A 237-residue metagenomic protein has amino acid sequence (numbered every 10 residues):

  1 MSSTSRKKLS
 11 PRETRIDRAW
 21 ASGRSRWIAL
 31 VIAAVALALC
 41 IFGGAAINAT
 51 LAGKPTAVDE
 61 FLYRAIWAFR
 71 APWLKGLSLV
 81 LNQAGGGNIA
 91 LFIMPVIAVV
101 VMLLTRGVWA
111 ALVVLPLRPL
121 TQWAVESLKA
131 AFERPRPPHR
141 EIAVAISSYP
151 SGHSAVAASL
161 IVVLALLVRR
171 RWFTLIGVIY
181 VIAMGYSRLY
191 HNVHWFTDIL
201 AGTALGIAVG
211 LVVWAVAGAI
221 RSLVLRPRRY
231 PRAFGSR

Functional and structural regions predicted by a protein language model:
M1-I89, K129-E141: N-terminal transmembrane-helix/juxtamembrane module of multi-pass inner/ER membrane proteins
T14-R15, V96-I97, P138-R237: Membrane-embedded catalytic cores of phosphoryl/pyrophosphoryl-handling enzymes
I28-A34, I93-T121: Interfacial segments of alpha-helical transmembrane regions
A29-V31, L91-F92, A111-P116, T174-I179 (+2 more regions): Hydrophobic alpha-helical transmembrane segments
A36-C40, T121, V125, M184 (+1 more regions): Alpha-helical transmembrane segments of multipass membrane proteins
L51-A52, G86, T105, F132-E133 (+3 more regions): Short helix-capping/hinge motifs at transmembrane helix termini and TM-loop junctions
W73-L74, R106-A111, R170-L175: Membrane-helix interface segments
W109-E141, G202, G206-I207: Hydrophobic alpha-helical transmembrane segments of integral membrane proteins
